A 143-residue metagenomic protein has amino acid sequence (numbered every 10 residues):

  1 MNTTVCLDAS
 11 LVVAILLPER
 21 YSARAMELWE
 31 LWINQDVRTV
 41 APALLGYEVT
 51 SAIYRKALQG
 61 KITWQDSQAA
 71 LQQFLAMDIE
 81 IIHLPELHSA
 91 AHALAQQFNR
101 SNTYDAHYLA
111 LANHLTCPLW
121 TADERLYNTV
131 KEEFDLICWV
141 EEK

Functional and structural regions predicted by a protein language model:
M1-L44, K56-A69, E142-K143: Short, well-structured N-terminal submotif of metal-dependent ribonuclease cores
M1-T4, L87, L109-K143: Acidic, PIN/NYN-like endoribonuclease modules and their adjacent C-terminal/linker elements
L7, V40-A41, T103-A106, T121: Short beta-strand scaffold positions
A14-L16, A52, T129: Residues that scaffold the ATP/ADP-binding catalytic core of kinase and kinase-like folds
A43-L45, D66-F98: Acidic catalytic patch
